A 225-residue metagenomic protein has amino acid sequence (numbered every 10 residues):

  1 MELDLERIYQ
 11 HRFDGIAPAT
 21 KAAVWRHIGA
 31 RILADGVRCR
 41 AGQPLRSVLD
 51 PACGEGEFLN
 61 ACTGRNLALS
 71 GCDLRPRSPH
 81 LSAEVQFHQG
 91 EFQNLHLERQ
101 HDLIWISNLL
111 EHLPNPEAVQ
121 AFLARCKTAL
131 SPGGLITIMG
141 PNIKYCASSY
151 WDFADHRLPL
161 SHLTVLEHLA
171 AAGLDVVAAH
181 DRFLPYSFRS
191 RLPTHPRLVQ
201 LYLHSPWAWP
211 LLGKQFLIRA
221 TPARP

Functional and structural regions predicted by a protein language model:
M1, R224-P225: C-terminal end-of-chain micro-motif
M1-R99, L103-S107, L123, F216: Conserved N-terminal segment of class I S-adenosyl-L-methionine
A17-A23, H27, Q93, P114-C126 (+1 more regions): S-adenosyl-L-methionine-dependent methyltransferase catalytic module, highlighting the catalytic core
G56, L109, R182-L184: Flexible loop residues that form catalytic and substrate-binding hotspots at small-molecule/glycan-binding clefts
N66-A68, E84, G133, G173-V176: A generic structural signal for alpha->beta connector loops
R75, L109, P141-I143: Histidine- and/or cysteine-centered catalytic micro-motif in compact active-site loops
L103-E117: A short SAM/SAH-binding and catalytic strip from SAM-dependent methyltransferases
